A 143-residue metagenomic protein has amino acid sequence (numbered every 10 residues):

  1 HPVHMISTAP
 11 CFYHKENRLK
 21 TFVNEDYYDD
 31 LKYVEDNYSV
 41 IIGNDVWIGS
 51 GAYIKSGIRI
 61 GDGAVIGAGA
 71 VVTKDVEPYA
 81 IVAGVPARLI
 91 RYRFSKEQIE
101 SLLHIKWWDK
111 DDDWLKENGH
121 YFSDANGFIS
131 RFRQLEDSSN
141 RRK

Functional and structural regions predicted by a protein language model:
H1-I58: Flexible, glycine/small-residue-enriched loop-and-beta-strand segment within the central core of proteins
A70, K74, P78-A80, R88: Glycine-centered loop/turn positions within well-structured domains that cap or flank conserved ligand/cofactor-binding
Y92-R93: Conserved catalytic-core motifs of eukaryotic protein kinase domains, centered on the activation segment
K106, D113-S123: Leloir-type glycosyltransferase catalytic cores
S123-K143: C-terminal amphipathic helix plus adjacent low-complexity, charged tail appended to glycosyltransferase catalytic
